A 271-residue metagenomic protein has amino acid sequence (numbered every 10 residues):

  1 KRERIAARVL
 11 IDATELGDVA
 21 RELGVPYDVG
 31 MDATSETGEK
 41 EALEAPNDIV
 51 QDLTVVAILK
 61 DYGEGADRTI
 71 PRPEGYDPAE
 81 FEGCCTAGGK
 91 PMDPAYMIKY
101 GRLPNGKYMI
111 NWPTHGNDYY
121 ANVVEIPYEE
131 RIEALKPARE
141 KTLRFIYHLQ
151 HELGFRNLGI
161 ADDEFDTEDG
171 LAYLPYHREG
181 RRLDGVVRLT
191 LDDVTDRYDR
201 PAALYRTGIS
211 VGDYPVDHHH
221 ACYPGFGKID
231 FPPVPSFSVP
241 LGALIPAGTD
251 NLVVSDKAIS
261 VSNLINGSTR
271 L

Functional and structural regions predicted by a protein language model:
R2-V9, A13-R270: Flavin (FAD/FMN)-binding glycine-rich loop and adjacent Rossmann-like elements that form
